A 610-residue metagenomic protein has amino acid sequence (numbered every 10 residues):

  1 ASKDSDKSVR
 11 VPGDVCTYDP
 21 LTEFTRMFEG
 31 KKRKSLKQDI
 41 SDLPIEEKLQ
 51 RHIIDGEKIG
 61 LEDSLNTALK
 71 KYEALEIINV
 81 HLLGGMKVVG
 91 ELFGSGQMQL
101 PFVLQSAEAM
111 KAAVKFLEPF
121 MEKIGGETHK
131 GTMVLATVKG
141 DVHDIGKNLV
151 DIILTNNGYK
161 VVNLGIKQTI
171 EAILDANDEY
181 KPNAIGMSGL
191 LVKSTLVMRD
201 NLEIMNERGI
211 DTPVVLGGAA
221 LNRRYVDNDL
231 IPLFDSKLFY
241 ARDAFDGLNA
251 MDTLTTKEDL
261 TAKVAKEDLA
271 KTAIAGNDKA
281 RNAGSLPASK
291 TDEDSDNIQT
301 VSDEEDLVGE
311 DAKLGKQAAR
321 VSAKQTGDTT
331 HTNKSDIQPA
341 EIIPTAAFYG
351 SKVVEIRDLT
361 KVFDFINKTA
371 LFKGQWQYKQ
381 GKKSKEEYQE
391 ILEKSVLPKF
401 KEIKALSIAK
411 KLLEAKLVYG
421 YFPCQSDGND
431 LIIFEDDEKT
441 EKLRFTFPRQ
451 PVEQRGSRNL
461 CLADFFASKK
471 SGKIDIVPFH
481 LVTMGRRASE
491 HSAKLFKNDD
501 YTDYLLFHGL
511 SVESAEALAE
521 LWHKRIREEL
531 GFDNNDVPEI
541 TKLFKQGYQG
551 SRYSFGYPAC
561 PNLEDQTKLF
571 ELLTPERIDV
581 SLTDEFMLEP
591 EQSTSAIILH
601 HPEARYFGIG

Functional and structural regions predicted by a protein language model:
A1-I78, G84-G90, F245-N282, L286-L505 (+5 more regions): Active-site loops and adjacent core secondary-structure elements that bind or stabilize anionic groups
D6-V9, K48-L49, N183-M187, E203-P213 (+3 more regions): Short beta-alpha connecting loops at secondary-structure transitions that line or flank enzyme active sites
T67, V88-S95, A112-K123, N156-L164 (+2 more regions): Conserved helix-loop functional segments at active or binding sites
Y72-H81, S95-Q97, P101-D144, K473 (+2 more regions): C-terminal amphipathic alpha-helical interaction region
I145-V150, I173-D175, L196-M198, R224-L230 (+4 more regions): Short acidic, glycine/serine/threonine-rich loops at helix termini
D151-I153, N157, N163-L233: Cofactor-cradling patches in redox/metallo enzymes
I210, A220, Y225-P232, S236-D259: Metal-dependent DNA phosphodiester-chemistry modules and their immediately adjacent helices/loops in DNA-processing
